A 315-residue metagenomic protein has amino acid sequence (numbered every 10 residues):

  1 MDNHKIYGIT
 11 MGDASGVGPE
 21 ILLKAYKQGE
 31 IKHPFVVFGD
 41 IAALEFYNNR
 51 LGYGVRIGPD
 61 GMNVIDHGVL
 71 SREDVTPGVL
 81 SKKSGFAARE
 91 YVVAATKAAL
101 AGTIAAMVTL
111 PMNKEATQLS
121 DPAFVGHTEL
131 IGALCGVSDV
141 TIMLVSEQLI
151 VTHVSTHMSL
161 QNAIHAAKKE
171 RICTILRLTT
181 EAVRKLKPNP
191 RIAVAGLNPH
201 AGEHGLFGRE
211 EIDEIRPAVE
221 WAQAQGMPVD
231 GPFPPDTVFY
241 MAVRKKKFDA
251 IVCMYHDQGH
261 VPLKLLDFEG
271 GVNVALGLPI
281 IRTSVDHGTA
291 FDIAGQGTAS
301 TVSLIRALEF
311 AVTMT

Functional and structural regions predicted by a protein language model:
M1-H127, E170-M254, Q258-V272, L278-I281 (+1 more regions): Contiguous, glycine/small-aliphatic-enriched amphipathic segments in soluble metabolic enzymes
A133-L149, L276-D292: Short, flexible loop segments at boundaries between secondary-structure elements
G136, T156-S159, H165, P199-G202 (+1 more regions): A broad detector of the eukaryotic-type serine/threonine protein kinase catalytic domain
L144-A166, E170-T174: Ligand-binding beta-strand-loop-alpha-helix segment within the catalytic cores of soluble metabolic enzymes
